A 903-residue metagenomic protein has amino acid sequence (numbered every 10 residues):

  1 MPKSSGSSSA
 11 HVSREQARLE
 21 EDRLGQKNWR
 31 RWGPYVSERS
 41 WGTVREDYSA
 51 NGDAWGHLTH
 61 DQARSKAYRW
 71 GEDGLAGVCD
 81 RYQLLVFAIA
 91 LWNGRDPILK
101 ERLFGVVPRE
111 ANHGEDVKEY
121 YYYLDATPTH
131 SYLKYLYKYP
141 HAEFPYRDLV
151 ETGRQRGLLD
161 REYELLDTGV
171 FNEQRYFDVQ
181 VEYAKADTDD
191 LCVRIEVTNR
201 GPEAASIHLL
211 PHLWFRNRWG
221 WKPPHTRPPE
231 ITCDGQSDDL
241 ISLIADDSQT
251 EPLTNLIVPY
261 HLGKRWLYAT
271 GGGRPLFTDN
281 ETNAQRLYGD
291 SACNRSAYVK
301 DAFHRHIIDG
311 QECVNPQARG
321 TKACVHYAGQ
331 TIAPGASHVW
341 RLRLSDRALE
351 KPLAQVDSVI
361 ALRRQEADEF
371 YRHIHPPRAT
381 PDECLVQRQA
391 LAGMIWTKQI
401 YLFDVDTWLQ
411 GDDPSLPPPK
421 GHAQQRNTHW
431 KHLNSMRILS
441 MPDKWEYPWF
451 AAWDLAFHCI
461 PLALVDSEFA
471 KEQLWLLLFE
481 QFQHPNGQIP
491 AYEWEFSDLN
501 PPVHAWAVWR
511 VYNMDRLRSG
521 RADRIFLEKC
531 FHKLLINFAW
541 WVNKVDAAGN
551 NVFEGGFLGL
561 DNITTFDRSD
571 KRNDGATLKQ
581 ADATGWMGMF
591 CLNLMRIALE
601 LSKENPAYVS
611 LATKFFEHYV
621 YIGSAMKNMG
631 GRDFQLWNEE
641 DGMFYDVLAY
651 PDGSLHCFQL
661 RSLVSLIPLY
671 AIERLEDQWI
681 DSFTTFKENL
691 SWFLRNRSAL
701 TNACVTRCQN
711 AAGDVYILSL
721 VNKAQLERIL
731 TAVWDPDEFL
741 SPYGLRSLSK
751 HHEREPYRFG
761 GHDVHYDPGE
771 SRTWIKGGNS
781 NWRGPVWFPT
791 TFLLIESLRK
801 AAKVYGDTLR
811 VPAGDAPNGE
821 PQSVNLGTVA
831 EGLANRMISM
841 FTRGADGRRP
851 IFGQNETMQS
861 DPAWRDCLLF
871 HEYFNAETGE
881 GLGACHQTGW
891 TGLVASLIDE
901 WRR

Functional and structural regions predicted by a protein language model:
P2-S65, R69, L75-G77, Q83 (+1 more regions): Acidic, mature catalytic/reactive cores of soluble proteins
